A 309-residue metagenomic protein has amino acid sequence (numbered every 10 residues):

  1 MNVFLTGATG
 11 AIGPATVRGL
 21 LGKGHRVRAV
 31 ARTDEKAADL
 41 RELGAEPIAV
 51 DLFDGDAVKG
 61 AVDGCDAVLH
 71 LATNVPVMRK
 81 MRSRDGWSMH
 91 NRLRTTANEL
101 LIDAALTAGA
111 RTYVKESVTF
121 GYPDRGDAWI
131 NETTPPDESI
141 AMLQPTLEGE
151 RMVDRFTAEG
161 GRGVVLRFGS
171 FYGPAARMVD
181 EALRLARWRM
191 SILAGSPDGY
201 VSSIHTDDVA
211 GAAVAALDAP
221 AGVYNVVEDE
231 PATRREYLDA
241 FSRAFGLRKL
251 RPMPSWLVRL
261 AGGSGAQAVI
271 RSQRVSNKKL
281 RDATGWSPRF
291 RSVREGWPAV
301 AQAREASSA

Functional and structural regions predicted by a protein language model:
V3-K23: N-terminal Rossmann NAD(P)H-binding glycine-rich loop of SDR-like oxidoreductase domains
R32-T96, L100: NAD(P)H-binding glycine-rich loop region in Rossmannoid oxidoreductase-like domains and their noncatalytic homologs
W87-I140: Conserved Rossmann-fold NAD(P)-dependent oxidoreductase catalytic core, especially the SDR/UDP-sugar
S117-V118, R151-P174: Conserved beta-loop-beta element that borders a ligand/cofactor-binding pocket
P145-E148, P174-L183, L193-A215, G222: Substrate-positioning beta->alpha
T206, R235-D239, R259-S287: Conserved C-terminal active-site "lid" loop/helix of NAD(P)H-dependent oxidoreductases that clamps the redox cofactor
A210-S264, R304-A309: Mid/C-terminal beta-alpha module of Rossmann-like enzyme folds, strongest in SDR-family dehydrogenases/epimerases
R291-A309: Amphipathic terminal alpha-helices
